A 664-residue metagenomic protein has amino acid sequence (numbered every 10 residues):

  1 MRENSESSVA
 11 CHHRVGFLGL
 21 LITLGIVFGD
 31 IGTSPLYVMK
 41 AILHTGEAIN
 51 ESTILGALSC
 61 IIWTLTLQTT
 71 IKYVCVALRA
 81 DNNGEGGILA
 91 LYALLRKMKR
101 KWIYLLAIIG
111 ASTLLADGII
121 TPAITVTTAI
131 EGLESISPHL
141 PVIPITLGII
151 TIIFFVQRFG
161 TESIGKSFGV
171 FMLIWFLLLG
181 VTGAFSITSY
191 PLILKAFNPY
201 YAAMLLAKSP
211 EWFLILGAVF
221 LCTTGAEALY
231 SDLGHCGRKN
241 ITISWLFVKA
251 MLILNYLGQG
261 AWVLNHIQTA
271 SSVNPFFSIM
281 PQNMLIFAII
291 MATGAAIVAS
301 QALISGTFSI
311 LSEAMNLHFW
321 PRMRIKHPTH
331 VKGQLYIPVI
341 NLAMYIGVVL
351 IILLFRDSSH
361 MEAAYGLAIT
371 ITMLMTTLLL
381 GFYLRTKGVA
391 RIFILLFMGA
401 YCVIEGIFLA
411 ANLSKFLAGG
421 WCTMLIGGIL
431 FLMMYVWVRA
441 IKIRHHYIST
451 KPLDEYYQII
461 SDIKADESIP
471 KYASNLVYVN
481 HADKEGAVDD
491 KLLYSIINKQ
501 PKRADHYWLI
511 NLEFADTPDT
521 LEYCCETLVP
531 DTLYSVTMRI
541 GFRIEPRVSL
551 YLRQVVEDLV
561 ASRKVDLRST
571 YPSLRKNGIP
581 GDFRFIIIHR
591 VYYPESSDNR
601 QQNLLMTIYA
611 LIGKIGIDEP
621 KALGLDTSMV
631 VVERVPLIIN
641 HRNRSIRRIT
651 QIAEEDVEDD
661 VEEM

Functional and structural regions predicted by a protein language model:
R2-M664: The structured alpha-helical core of multi-pass membrane proteins
